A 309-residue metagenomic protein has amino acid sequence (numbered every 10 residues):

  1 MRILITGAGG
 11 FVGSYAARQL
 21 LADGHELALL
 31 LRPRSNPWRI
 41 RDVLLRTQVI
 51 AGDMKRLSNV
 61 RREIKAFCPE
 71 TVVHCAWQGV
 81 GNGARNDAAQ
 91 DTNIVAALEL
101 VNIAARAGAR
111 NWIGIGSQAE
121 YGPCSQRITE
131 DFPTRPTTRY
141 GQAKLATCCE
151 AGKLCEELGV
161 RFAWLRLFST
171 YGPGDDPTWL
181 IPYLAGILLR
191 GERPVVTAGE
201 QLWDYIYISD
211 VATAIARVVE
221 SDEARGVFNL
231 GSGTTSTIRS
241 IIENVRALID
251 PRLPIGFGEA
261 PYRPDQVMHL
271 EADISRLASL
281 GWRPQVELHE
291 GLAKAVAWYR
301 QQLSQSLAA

Functional and structural regions predicted by a protein language model:
I3-D23: N-terminal Rossmann NAD(P)H-binding glycine-rich loop of SDR-like oxidoreductase domains
T6, L30, V72-A76, W112-Q118 (+1 more regions): SDR active-site strand-loop-helix element
A51-T92: NAD(P)H-binding glycine-rich loop region in Rossmannoid oxidoreductase-like domains and their noncatalytic homologs
H74, L98-R139: Conserved Rossmann-fold NAD(P)-dependent oxidoreductase catalytic core, especially the SDR/UDP-sugar
Q90, I94, F132, T137-C148 (+3 more regions): Short-chain dehydrogenase/reductase
Y121-G122, T138-R139, A163-L180: Flexible, glycine-rich beta-alpha linker
P123, R135-A163, L189: Active-site Tyr-X1-5-Lys
L188-E192, V196-A309: C-terminal substrate-binding subdomain of Rossmann-fold SDR/epimerase-dehydratase oxidoreductases
